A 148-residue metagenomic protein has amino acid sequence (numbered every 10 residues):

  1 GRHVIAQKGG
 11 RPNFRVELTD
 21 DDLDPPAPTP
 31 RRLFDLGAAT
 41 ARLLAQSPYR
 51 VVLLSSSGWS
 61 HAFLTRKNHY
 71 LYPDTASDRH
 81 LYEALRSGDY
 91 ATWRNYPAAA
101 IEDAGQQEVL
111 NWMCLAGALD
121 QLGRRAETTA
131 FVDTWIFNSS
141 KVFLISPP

Functional and structural regions predicted by a protein language model:
G1-A38, R42-Q46, T65-P148: Flexible, D/E/H-enriched segments
Y49-S57: Beta-strand elements within well-structured catalytic alpha/beta cores of enzymes that handle phosphate/sulfate esters
S60-F63: Short, active-site-adjacent cap segments at secondary-structure transitions
